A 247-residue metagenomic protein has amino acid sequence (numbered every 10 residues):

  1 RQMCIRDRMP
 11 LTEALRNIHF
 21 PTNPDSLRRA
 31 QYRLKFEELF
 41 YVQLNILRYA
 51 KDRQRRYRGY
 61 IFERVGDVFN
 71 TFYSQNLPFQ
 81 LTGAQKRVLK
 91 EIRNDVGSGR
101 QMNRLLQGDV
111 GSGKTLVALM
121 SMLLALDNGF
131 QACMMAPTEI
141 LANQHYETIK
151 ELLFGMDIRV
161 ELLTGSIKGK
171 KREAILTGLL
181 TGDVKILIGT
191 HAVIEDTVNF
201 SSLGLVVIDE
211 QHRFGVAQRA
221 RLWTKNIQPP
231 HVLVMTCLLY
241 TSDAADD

Functional and structural regions predicted by a protein language model:
R1-D7, Y240-D247: Conserved small/polar residues in nucleotide/adenosyl-binding loops
Q2-N76: Upstream accessory/linker segments immediately N-terminal to the RecA-like ATPase cores of bacterial MutS and a subset
R64-R104: Conserved pre-motif I regulatory segment
L124-H145: Conserved SF1/SF2 helicase motif Ia
N143-I167: Conserved helix-turn-beta segment of the N-terminal RecA-like "Helicase ATP-binding" lobe in SF1/SF2 helicases
L162-R172, T190-E195: Conserved helicase motor
G169-I186: Conserved motor-coupling elements within RecA-like helicase/translocase cores
L205, R213-S242: Post-DEXD/H (motif II) to motif III coupling segment of the RecA-like Helicase ATP-binding lobe
